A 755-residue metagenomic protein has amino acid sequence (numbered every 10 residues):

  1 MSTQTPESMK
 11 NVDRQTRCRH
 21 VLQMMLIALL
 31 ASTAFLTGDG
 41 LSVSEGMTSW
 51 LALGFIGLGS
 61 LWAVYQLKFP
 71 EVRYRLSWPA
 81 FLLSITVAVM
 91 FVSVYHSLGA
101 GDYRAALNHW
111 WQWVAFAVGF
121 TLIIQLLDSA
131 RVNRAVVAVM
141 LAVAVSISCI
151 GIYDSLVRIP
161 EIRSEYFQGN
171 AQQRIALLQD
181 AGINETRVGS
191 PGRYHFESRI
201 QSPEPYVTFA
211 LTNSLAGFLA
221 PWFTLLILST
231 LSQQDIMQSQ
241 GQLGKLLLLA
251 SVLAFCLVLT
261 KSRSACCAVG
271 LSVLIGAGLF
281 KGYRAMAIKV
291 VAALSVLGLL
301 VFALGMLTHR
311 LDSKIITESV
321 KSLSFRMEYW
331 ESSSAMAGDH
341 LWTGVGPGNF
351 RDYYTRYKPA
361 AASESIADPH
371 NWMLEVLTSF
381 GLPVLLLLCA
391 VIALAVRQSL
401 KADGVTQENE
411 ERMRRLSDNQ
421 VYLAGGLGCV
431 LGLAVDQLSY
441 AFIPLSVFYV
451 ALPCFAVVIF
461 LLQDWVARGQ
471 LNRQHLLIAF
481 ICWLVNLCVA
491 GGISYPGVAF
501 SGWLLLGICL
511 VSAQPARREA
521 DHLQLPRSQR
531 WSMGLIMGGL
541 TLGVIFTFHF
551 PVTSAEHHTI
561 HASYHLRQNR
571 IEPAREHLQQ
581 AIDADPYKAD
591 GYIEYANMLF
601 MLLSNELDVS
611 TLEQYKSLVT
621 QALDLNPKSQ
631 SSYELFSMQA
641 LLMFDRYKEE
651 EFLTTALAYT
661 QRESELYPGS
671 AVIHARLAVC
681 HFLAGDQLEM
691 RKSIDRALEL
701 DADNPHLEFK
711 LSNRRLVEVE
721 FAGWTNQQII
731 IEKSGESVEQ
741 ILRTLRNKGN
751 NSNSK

Functional and structural regions predicted by a protein language model:
S2-D39, L51-Y65, L83-H96, W110-L122 (+6 more regions): Alpha-helical transmembrane segments of multi-pass inner-membrane proteins
S42-L51, R73-S77, A105-A106: Interfacial loop-to-helix junctions that mark the boundaries of transmembrane helices in multi-pass membrane
Y103-W111: Non-cytosolic membrane-interface motifs at loop->transmembrane helix junctions
D128, E197-Q201, K321-F325, Y329 (+6 more regions): Juxtamembrane loop-helix boundary motifs flanking transmembrane segments in multi-pass membrane proteins
I152-I159, G305-K321, L525-N569: Hydrophobic alpha-helical transmembrane segments in integral membrane proteins
I159-R163, L211, M327-I366, M373 (+1 more regions): TM-adjacent membrane-interface loops and short helices in multi-pass inner/ER membrane proteins
G169-L177, E318-E331, H558-H577: Short extracytoplasmic/periplasmic juxtamembrane "stem" segments immediately C-terminal to an N-terminal membrane anchor
H558-K755: C-terminal luminal/periplasmic domains and tails of membrane-associated envelope-modifying transferases
